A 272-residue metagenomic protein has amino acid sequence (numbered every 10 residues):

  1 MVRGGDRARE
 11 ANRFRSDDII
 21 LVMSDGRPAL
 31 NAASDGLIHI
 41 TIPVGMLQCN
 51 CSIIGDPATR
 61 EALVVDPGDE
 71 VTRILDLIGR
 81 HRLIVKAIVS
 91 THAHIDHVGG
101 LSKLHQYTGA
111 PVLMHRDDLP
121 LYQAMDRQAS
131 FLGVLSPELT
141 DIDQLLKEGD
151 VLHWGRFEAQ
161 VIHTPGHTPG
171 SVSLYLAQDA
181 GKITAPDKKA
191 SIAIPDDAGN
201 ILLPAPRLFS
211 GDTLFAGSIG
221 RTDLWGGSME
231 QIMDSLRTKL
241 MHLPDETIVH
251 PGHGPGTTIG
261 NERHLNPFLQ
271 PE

Functional and structural regions predicted by a protein language model:
R3, R7-R9, R13-R15: Basic polycationic patches enriched in arginine
D18-I20: Short, positively charged and aromatic/hydrophobic N-terminal segments
A29-H81, S173-L176, K182, K188 (+2 more regions): Conserved beta-strand hairpin/beta-sheet module of binuclear metal-dependent hydrolase folds, prominently
T59, E70-E158, A177-A185, P195-D197 (+1 more regions): Active-site HxH/HxHxD metal-binding segment of metal-dependent hydrolases
L63, V89, V112, R207-F209 (+1 more regions): Residue-level marker for buried hydrophobic side chains located in beta-strands that build the well-ordered beta-sheet
L63-V65, A87-V89, V161-H163: Short catalytic-loop micro-motif centered on adjacent basic/acidic residues
R127-F131, F157-E272: Metallo-beta-lactamase
